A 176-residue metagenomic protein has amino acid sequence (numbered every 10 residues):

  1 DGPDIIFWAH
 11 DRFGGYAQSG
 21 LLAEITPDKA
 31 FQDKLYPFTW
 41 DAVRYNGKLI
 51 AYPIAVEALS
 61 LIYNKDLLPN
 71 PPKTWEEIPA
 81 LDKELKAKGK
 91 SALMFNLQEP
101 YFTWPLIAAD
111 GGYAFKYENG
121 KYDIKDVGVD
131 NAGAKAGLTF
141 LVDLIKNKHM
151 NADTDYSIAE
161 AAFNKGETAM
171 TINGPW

Functional and structural regions predicted by a protein language model:
D1, D11, E76-E77, N151-K165: Short helix-initiation/N-cap motifs at beta->coil->alpha
D1-W8, G89-S91, K165-N173: Alpha-to-beta junction loops
W8-R12, Y156, I172-W176: Beta->alpha turn/N-cap motifs
W8-S60, N70-D82, A87, P105-L106: Hinge/lid segment of periplasmic solute-binding proteins
T26-L35, N70, Y113-A136: Short, solvent-exposed loop/beta-turn-alpha elements that line the ligand-binding surface or hinge of extracytoplasmic
I50-I54, L59, P79-D126, T168: Extracytoplasmic/periplasmic solute-binding protein
D66-T74, Y113, N147: Short helix-loop capping/hinge motifs at secondary-structure junctions, enriched in acidic/polar residues
D82, D123-D153: Glycine-centered hinge/linker elements that transmit conformational signals in sensory and ligand-binding systems
